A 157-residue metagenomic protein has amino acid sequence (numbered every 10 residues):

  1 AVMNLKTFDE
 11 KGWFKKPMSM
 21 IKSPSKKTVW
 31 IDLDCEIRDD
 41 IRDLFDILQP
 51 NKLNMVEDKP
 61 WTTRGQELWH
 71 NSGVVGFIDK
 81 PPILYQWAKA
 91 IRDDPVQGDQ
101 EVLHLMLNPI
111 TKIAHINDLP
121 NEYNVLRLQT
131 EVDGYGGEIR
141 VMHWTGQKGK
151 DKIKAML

Functional and structural regions predicted by a protein language model:
A1-L5, N117: General small-molecule cofactor/ligand-binding pocket signal
N4, F8-E67, G76-F77: GT-A fold catalytic core of metal-dependent nucleotide-sugar glycosyltransferases, centered on the diacidic
K15, H70-S72, G98: A conserved catalytic-core signature of glycosyltransferases
K16, D34, Q49-N51, E67-L68 (+3 more regions): General "foldedness" signal
I21-K22, D40, H70, R92 (+1 more regions): Alpha-helix initiation/capping motif
W69-H70, G137: Short, solvent-exposed loop/turn segments at the edges of secondary structure
F77-L157: Catalytic core and acceptor-binding pocket of nucleotide-sugar-dependent glycosyltransferases
